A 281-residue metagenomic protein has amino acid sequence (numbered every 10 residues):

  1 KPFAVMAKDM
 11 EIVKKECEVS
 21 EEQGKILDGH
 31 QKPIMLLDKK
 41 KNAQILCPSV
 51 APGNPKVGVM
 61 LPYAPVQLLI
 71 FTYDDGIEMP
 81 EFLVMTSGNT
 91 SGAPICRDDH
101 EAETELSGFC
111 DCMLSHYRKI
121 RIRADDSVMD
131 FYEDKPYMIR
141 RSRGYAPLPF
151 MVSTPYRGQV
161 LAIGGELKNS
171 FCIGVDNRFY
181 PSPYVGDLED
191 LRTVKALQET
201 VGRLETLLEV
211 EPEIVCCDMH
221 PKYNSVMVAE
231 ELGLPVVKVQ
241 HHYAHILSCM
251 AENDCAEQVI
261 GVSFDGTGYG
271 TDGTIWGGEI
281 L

Functional and structural regions predicted by a protein language model:
K1-C216, H220-L232, T274-G277: Active-site-adjacent structural elements in enzyme catalytic cores
P62, R97-D98, K238, H242 (+1 more regions): Short, glycine/acidic-rich beta->alpha junctions
D218, G233-H245: Conserved phosphate-binding/catalytic loops in two-lobed NTP-binding clefts
L232-P235, C255-E257: Short glycine/proline-enriched coil/turn segments at helix->beta-strand junctions
C249: Cofactor-binding active-site loop characterized by glycine-rich and histidine/acidic residues
N253-L281: Active-site histidine-anchored catalytic micro-motif
